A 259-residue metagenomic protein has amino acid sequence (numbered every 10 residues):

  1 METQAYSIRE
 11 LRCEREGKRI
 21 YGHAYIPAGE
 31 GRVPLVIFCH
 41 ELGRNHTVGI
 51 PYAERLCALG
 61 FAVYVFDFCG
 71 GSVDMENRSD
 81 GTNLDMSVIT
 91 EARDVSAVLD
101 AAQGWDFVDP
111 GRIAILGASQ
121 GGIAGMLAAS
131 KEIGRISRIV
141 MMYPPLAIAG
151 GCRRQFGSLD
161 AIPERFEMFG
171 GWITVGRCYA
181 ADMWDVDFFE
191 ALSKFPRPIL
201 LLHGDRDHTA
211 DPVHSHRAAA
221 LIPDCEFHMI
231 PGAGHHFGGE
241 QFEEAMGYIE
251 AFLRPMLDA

Functional and structural regions predicted by a protein language model:
M1-E30: N-terminal cap/lid segment of alpha/beta-hydrolase-fold proteins
V33, H40-R44, D205: Active-site glycine-rich loops that stabilize anionic/oxyanionic intermediates across multiple enzyme folds
L42-R55, V213: The serine-hydrolase catalytic nucleophile loop
V48, L84-W105: Alpha/beta-hydrolase active-site loop
R55-R78: Conserved alpha/beta-hydrolase
S130-V175: Hydrolase active-site cap/lid region
F195-P196, L201-H203, D207: Short beta-strand/loop motif that positions the catalytic acidic residue of the alpha/beta-hydrolase fold
A233-M246: Catalytic histidine-centered segment of alpha/beta-hydrolase-like enzymes
